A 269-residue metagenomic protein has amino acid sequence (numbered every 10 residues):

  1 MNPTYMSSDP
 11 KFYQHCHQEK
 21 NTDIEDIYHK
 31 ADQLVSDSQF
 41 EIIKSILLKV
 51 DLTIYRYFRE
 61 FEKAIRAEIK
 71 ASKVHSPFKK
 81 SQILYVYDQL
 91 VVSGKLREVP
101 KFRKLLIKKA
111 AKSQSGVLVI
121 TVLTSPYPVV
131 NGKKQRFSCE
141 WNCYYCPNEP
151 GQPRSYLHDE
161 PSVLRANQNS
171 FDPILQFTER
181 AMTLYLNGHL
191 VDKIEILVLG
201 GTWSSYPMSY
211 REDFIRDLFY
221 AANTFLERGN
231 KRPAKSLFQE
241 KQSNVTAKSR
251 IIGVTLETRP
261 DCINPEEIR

Functional and structural regions predicted by a protein language model:
N2-Q176, R180-D213, D217-R228: Flexible, acidic/Gly-rich N-terminal and inter-domain linker regions that tether and position cofactor-handling modules
F219, N223, A234-R269: Radical SAM/AdoMet-radical enzyme domain recognition
